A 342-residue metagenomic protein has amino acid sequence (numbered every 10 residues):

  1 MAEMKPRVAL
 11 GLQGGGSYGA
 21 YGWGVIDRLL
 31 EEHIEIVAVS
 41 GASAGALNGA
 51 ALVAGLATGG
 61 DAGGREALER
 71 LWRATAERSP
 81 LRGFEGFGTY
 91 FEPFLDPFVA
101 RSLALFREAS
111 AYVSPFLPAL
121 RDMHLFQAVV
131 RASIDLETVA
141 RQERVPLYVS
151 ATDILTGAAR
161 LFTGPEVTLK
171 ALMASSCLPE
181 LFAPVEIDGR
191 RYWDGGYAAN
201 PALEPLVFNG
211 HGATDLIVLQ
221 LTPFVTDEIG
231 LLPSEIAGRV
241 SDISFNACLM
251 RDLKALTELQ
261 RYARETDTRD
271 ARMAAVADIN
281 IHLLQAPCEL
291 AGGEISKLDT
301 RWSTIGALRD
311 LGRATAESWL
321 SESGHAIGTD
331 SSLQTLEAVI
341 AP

Functional and structural regions predicted by a protein language model:
M1-E3, P342: Basic/polar N-terminal segments that are highly enriched at the extreme N-terminus, encompassing both cleavable
E3-A9, G16-L120, H124, V130 (+5 more regions): Patatin-like phospholipase
L47-N48, F224-D227: Short gly/pro/ser/thr-enriched loop/turn and capping motifs at secondary-structure boundaries
A54, P233, L298-W302: Short glycine-enriched, charge-decorated loop/helix-capping segments at active-site entrances that position
G64-R70, F87, H325-A341: Charge-dense, low-complexity polyampholytic segments
E85-L219, T226-E228, R272-G293, D299-T315 (+3 more regions): Active-site-adjacent alpha/beta core region of enzyme catalytic domains
G230-R261: Acidic, Ser/Thr-rich peripheral helices and adjacent loops at domain boundaries
R261-A271: A short, acidic, amphipathic alpha-helical segment used as a generic capping/interface helix at domain edges
